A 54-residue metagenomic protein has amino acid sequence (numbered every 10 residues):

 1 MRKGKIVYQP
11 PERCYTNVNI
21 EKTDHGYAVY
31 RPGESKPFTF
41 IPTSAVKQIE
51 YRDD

Functional and structural regions predicted by a protein language model:
M1-P32, T39: N-terminal acidic leader/helix
G33-E34, S44: Short, ordered coil/turn segments that flank beta-strands lining enzyme active or ligand-binding pockets
E34-S35, D54: Residue-level signature for short turns and capping positions that connect secondary-structure elements
I41-D54: Structured surface patches comprising rigid loops and adjacent beta-strands/short helices at the edges of well-ordered
